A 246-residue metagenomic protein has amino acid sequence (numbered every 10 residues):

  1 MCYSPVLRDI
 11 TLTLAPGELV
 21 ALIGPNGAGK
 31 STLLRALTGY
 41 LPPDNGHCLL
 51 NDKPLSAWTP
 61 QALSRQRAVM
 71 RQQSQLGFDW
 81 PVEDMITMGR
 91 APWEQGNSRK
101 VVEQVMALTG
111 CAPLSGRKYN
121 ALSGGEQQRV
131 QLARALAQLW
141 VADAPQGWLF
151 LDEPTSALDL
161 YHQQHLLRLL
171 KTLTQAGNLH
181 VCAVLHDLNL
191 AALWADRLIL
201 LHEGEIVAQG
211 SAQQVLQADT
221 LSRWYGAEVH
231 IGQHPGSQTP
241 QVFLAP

Functional and structural regions predicted by a protein language model:
I23-P25: The feature captures the beta-strand-to-loop junction immediately N-terminal to the Walker
T38: Helix-to-loop junction immediately C-terminal to a conserved catalytic motif
G46-P54: Conserved ABC transporter NBD signature motif
R99-L114, L136: Conserved ABC ATPase "signature" region
K118-L122, E126-Q127: Conserved ABC ATPase signature
A144, L149-E153: Catalytic Walker B motif of ABC-type/P-loop ATPase nucleotide-binding domains
Q217-A218, S222-P246: ABC ATPase nucleotide-binding domains
